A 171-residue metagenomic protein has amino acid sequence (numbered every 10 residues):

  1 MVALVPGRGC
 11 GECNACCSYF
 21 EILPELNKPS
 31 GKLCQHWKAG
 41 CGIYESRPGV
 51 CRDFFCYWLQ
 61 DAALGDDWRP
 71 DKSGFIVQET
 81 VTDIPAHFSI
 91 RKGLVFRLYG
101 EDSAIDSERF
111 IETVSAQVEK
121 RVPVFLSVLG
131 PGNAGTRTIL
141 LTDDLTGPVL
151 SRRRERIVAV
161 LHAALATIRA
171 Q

Functional and structural regions predicted by a protein language model:
M1-Q171: Short loop/turn segments that flank or connect secondary-structure elements
